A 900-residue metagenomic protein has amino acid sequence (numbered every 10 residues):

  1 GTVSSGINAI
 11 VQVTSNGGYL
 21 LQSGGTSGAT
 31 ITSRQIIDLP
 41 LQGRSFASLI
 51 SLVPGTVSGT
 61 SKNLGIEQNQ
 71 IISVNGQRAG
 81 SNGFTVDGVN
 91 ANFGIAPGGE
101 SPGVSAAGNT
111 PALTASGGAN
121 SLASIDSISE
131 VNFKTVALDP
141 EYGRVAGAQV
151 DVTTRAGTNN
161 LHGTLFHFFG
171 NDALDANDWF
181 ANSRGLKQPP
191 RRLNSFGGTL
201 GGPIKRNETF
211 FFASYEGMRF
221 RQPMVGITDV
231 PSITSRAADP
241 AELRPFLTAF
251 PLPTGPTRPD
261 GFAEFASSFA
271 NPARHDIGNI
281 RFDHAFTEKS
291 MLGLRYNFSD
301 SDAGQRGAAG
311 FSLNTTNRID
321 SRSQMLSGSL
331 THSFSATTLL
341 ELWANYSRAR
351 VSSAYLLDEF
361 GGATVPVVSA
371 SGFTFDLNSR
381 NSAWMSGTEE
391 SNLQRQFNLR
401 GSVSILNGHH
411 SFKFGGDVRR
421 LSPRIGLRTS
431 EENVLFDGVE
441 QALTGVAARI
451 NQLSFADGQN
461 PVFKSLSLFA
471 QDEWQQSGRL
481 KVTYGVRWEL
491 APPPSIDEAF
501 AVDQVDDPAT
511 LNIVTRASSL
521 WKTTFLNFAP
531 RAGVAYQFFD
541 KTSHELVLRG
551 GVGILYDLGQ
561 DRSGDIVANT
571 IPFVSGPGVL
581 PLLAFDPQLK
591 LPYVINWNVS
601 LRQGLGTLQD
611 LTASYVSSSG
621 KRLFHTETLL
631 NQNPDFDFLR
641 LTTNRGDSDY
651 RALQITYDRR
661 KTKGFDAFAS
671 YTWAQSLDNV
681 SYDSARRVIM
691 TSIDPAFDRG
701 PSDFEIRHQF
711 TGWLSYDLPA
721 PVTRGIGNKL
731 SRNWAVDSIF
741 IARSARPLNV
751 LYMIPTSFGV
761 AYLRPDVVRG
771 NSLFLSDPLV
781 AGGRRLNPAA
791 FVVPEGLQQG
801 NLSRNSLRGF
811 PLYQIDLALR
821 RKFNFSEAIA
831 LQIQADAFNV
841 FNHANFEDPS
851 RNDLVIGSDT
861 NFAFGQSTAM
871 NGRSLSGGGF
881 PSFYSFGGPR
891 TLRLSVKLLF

Functional and structural regions predicted by a protein language model:
G1-A156, N171, A181-R184, L193-T199 (+6 more regions): Periplasmic N-terminal accessory/gating domains of Gram-negative outer-membrane beta-barrel systems
S15, L165-N171, A213-G217, L294-F298 (+10 more regions): Transmembrane beta-barrel strands of outer-membrane/channel proteins
F46, G59, V86, N90-N92 (+6 more regions): Solvent-exposed loop/turn elements at secondary-structure boundaries
Q70, S127, A146-A148, N194-G198 (+16 more regions): Hydrophobic, lipid-facing positions within transmembrane beta-strands of outer-membrane proteins
S101-T114, F180-K187, P231-E264, D302-I319 (+11 more regions): Solvent-exposed loop segments that connect transmembrane elements
S124-I125, T158, R192, R479 (+4 more regions): Short, solvent-exposed micro-motifs at the edges of structured domains
D126, P140-G143, G157-H162, K205-E208 (+10 more regions): Short loop/turn motifs that connect adjacent beta-strands in outer-membrane beta-barrel proteins
D229, N271-G278, H284-Q471, L630 (+1 more regions): Replace "related TpsB outer-membrane translocases also match" with "some related outer-membrane beta-barrels such as
